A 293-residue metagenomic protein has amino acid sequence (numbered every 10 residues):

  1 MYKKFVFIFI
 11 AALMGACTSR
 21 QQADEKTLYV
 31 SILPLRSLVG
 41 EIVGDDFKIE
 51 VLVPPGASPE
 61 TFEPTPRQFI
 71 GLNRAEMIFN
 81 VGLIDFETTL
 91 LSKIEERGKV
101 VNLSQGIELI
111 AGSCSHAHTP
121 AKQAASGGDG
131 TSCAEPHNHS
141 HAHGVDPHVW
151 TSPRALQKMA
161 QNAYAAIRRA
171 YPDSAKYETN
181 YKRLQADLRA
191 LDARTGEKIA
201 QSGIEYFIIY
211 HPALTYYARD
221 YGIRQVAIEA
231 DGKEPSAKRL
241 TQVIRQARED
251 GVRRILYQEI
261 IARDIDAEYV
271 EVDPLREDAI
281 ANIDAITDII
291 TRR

Functional and structural regions predicted by a protein language model:
M1-G15: Sec-dependent bacterial lipoprotein signal peptides
C17-R293: Extracytoplasmic metal-acquisition and chelation regions
